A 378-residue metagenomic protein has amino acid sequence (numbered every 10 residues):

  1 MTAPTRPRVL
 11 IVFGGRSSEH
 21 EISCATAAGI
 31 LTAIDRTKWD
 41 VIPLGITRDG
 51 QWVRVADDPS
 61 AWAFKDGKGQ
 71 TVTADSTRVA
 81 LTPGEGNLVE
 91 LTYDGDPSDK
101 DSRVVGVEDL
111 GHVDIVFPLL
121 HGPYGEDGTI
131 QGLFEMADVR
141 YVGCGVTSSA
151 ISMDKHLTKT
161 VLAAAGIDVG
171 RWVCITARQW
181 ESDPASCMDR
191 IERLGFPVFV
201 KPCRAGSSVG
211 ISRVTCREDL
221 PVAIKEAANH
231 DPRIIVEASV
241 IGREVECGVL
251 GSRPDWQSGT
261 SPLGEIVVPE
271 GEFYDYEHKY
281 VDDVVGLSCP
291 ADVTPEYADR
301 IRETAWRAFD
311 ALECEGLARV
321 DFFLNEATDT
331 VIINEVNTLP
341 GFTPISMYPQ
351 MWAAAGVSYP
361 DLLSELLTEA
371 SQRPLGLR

Functional and structural regions predicted by a protein language model:
M1-T147, I151-L157, A164, I175-D189 (+2 more regions): ATP-binding N-terminal substructure of ATP-dependent carboxylate-amine bond-forming enzymes
T2-R8, F13-S17, R36, D292-R378: ATP-dependent carboxylate activation and anion-phosphoryl transfer catalytic cores that bind Mg-ATP to form
V41, R140-Y141, V169, V198 (+1 more regions): Hydrophobic beta-strand scaffold residues
V142, G170, F199, I235-E237 (+1 more regions): Structural detector of well-ordered beta-strand residues that form the stable sheet scaffold of enzyme domains
V161-D168, E226: Basic phosphate/pyrophosphate-binding loop/patch that engages nucleotide-derived ligands
L162-A163, R190-S208, P232-I241: ATP-grasp fold ATP-binding core
S212-E303, E326, T330-I332: Phosphate-binding site of ATP-dependent enzymes
